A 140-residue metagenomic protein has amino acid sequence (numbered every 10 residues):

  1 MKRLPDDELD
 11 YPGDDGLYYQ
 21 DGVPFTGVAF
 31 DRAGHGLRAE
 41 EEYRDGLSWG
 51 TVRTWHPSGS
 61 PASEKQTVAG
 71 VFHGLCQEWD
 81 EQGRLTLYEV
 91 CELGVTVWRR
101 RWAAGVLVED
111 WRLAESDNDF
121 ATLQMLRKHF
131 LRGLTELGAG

Functional and structural regions predicted by a protein language model:
M1-G140: Glycine/tyrosine- and acidic-biased, solvent-exposed loop/turn segments at the edges of beta-strands
